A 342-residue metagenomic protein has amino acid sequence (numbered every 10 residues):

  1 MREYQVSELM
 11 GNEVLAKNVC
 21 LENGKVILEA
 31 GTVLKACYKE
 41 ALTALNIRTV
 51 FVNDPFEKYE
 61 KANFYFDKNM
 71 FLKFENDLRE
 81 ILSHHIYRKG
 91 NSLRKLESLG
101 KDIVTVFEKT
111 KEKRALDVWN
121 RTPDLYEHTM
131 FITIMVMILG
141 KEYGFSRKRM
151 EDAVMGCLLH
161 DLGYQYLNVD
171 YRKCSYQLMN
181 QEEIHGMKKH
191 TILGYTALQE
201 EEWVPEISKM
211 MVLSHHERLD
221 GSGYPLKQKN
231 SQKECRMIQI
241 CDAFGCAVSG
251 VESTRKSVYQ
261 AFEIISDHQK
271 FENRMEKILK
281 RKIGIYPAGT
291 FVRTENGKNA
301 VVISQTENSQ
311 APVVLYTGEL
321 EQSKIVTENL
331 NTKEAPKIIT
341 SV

Functional and structural regions predicted by a protein language model:
M1-G100, S253-V342: Terminal helices and disordered tails flanking the catalytic cores of nucleotide-processing hydrolases
Y4, V14, N23, K111 (+3 more regions): Residue-level signal for pocket-adjacent positions within structured domains
A30-G31, F145-E151, V204, S253-T254: Short, surface-exposed helix-loop/turn micro-motifs enriched in polar/charged residues
D54-K188, L193, Q199: Acidic/His-rich, divalent-metal-binding segments that scaffold phosphate/diphosphate chemistry
N120-R121, K173-E182, V212, Q232-R236 (+2 more regions): Short alpha-helical linear motifs
I132, M155-Y166, H185-T196, E200-K277 (+2 more regions): Alpha-helical scaffolding flanking metal-ion-dependent phosphate/phosphodiester catalytic sites
